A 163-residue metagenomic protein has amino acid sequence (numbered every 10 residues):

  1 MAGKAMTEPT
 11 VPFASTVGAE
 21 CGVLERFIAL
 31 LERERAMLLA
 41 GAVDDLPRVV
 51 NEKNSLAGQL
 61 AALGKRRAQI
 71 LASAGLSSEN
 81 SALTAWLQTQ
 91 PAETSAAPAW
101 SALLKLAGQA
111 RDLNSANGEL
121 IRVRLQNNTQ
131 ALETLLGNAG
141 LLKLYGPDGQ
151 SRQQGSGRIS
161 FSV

Functional and structural regions predicted by a protein language model:
A2-Q88, P98: Extended, charge-rich alpha-helical scaffolding segments
T84-V163: Short terminal interaction segments
